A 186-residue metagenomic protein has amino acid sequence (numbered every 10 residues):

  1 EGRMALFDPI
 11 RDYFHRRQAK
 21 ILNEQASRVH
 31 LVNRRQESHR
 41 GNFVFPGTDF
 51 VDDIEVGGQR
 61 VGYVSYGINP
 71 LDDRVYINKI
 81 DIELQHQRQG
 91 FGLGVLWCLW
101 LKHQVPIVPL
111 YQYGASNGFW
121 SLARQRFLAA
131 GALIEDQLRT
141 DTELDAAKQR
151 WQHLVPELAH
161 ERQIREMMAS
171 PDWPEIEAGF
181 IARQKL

Functional and structural regions predicted by a protein language model:
G2-S27, R35-R74, Q104-L186: Terminal substrate-recognition subdomain of acyl/acetyltransferases
D73-L84: Conserved acetyl-CoA binding element of GNAT-fold acetyltransferases
I82, R88-L101: Conserved acetyl-CoA-binding loop-helix of GNAT-fold acetyltransferases
